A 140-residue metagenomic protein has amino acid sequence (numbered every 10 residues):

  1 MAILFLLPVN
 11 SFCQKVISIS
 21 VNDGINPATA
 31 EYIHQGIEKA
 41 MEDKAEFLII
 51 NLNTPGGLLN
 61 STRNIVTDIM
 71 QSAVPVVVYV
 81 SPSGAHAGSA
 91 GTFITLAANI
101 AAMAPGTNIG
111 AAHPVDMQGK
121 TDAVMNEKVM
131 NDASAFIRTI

Functional and structural regions predicted by a protein language model:
M1-P8: Bacterial N-terminal signal peptides
F12-I140: Soluble extramembrane regions of membrane proteins in the secretory/endomembrane system
